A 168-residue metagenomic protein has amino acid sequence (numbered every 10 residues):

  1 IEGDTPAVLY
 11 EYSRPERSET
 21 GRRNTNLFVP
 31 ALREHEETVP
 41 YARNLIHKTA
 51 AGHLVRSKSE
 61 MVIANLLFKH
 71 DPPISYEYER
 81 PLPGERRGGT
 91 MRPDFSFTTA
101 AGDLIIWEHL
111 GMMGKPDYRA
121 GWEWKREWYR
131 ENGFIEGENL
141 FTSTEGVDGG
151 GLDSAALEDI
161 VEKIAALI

Functional and structural regions predicted by a protein language model:
E2-I74: Solvent-exposed, charged helical/coil patches that constitute nucleic-acid or partner-interaction surfaces
V55, F68, S75-A101, V147: Active-site metal-binding core of divalent-cation-utilizing nuclease and nuclease-like domains
K58-V62, T90, W124: Short, well-structured alpha-helical interface segments that form or flank functional binding sites
L67-F68, R126, R130: Class I S-adenosyl-L-methionine
I74-Y76, E136-G137: Residue-level detector of short coil/turn "hinge" positions at structural boundaries
P83-R87, M113-Y118, G146-G151: Acidic, metal-coordinating catalytic cores used for nucleic-acid/nucleotide bond scission and strand-transfer chemistry
R92-E127: Short beta-strand-loop-alpha-helix junction that forms the active-site gateway of nucleic-acid-processing nucleases
E131-I168: Basic, glycine-rich
